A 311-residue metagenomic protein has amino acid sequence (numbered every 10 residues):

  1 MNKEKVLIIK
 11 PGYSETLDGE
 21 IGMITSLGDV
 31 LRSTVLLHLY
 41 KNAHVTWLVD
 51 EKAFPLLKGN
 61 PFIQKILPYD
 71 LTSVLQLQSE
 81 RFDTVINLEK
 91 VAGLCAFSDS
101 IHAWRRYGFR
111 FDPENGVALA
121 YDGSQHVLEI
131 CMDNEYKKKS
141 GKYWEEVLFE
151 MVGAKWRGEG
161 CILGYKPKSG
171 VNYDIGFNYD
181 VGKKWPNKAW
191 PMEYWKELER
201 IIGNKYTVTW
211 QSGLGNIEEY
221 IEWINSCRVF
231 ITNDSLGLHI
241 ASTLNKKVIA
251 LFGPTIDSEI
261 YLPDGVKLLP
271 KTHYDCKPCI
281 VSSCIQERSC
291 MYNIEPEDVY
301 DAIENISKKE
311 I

Functional and structural regions predicted by a protein language model:
M1-I311: Catalytic machinery of carbohydrate-active enzymes, primarily nucleotide-sugar-dependent glycosyltransferases
